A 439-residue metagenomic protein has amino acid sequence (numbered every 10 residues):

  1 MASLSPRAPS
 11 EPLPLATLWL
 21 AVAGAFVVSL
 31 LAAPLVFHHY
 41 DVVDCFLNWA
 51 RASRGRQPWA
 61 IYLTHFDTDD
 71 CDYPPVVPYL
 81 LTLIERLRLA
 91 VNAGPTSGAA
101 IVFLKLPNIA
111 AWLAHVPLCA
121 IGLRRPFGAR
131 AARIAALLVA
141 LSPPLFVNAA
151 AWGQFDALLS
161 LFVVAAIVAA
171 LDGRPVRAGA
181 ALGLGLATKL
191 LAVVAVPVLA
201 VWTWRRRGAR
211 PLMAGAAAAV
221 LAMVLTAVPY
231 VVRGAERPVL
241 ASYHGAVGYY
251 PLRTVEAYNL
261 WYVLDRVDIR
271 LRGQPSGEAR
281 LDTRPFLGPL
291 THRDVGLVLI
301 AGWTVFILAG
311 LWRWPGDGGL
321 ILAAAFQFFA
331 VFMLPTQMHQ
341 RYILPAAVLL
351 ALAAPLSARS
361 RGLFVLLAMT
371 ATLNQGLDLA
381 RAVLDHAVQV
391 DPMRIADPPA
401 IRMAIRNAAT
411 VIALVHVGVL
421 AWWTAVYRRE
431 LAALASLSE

Functional and structural regions predicted by a protein language model:
A2-S3, P34, V232-R253, I321-A325 (+2 more regions): Transmembrane helical bundles and short interhelical boundary loops of multi-pass, membrane-embedded
S3-R7, A195-V224, V231-A235, P345: Perimembrane helix-loop-helix junctions
P12-R51, R56-F66, I109-W112, L141 (+1 more regions): Transmembrane signal-anchor helices characteristic of membrane glycosylation enzymes that use polyprenol
L18, V116, V247-M333, L420 (+1 more regions): Aromatic/glycine/proline-enriched transmembrane-helix motif characteristic of membrane-embedded glycan-assembly enzymes
A21-A25, G208-V231, G245-G248, V365-L373: Hydrophobic alpha-helical membrane-interfacial segments at the cytosolic entry of transmembrane helices
C45-V76, E85-G94, G234-S242: Extracytosolic helix-loop segments that constitute the early lumenal/periplasmic catalytic or substrate-binding loops
V102-F127, A165, G302-G310: Transmembrane-helix motifs of polytopic, lipid-linked glycan transferases
L118-I121, S142, L158-P175, L349-L350: Specific aromatic-rich, kink-prone transmembrane helix
